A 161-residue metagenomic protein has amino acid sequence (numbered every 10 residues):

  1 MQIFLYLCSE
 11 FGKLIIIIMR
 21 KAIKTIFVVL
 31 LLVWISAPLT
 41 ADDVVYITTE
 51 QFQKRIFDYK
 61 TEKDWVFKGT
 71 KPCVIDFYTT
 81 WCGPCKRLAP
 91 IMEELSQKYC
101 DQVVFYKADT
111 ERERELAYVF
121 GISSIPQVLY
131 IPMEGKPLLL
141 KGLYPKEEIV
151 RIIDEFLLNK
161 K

Functional and structural regions predicted by a protein language model:
I18-F27: Bacterial N-terminal signal peptides that target proteins for export
I26-W34: Bacterial N-terminal signal peptides
A37-A41: Sec/Tat signal peptide C-region and signal peptidase I cleavage site
I47-K71: A short beta-strand-turn-helix
T70-C73, F77-W81, S124: Short pre-active-site segment immediately N-terminal to redox-active cysteine/selenocysteine motifs in thiol-based
F77, M92-S96, C100-R114: Thiol-based oxidoreductase modules, predominantly thioredoxin-like and allied folds used for disulfide exchange
F77-I91: Conserved redox-active cysteine motifs that mediate thiol-disulfide chemistry, especially di-cysteine Cys-X(1-2)-Cys
S124, L129-K161: Non-catalytic, surface beta->alpha helical segment in thiol-disulfide oxidoreductase systems
